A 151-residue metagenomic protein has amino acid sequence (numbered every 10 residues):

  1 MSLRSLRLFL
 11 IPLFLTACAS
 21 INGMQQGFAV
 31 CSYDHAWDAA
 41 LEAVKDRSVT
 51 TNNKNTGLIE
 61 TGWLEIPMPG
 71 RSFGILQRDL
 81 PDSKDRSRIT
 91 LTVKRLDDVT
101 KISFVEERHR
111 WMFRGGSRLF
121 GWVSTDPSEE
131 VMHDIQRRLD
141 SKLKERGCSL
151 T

Functional and structural regions predicted by a protein language model:
M1-C18: Sec-dependent bacterial lipoprotein signal peptides
A19-T151: Ser/Thr-rich, low-complexity intrinsically disordered terminal regions
